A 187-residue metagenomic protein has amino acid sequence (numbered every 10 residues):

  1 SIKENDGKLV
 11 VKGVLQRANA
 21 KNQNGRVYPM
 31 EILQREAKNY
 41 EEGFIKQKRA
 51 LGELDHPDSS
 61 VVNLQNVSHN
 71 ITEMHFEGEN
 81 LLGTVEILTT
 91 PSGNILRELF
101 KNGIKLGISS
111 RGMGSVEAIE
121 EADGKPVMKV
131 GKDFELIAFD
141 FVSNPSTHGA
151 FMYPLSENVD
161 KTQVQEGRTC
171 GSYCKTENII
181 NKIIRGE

Functional and structural regions predicted by a protein language model:
S1-K46, E166-K175, R185-G186: Polar/acidic, low-complexity leader/linker segments enriched in S/T/G and N/D
V10-G13, A50-L51, N70-Y173: Residue microenvironments linked to proteolytic maturation and disulfide-stabilized extracellular modules
L15-N19, L54-D58, I87: Short glycine-rich, polar/acidic loop-and-turn segments at beta strand-coil junctions
K21-N22, S59-V62, H69-I71, E117-I119: Flexible loop/turn segments at secondary-structure boundaries
Q23-G25, N63, G93-R97: A short, polar/proline- and glycine-enriched secondary-structure boundary/capping micro-motif
V27, S60-V61, P126-V127: Short, solvent-exposed loop/turn motifs
Y40-V62, I108: Short conserved beta-strand and strand-loop elements enriched in small hydrophobics with frequent Asp/Gly
T176-I180: Short amphipathic alpha-helical segments that mediate assembly, nucleic-acid/protein binding, or membrane association
